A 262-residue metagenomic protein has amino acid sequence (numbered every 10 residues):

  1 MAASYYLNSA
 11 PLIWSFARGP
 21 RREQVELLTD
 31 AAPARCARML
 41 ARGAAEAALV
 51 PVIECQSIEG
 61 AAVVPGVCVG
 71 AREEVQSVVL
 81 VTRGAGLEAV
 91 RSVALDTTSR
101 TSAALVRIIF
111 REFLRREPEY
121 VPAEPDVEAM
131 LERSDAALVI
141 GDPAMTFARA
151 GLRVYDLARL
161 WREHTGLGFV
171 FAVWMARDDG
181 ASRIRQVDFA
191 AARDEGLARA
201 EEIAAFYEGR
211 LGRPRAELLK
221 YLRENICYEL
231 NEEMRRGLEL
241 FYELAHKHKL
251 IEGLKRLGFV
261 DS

Functional and structural regions predicted by a protein language model:
M1-R18, R22-E23, D30, Q76-M130 (+1 more regions): Bilobed "Venus flytrap"/periplasmic-binding protein-like clamshell domains and structurally analogous long
S15-G19, T29-A48, A103-I109, E124-R149: Short helices/loops that flank or line small-molecule/ion binding pockets
R22-G86, A104-L105: Glycine/small-residue-rich interface belts in oligomeric ring/scaffold proteins and their assembly partners
Q76, A89, R133, G168-V170 (+1 more regions): A generic structural signal for well-ordered coil/turn residues at beta-strand boundaries that shape enzyme active-site
G86-R91, H246-R256: Immediate post-signal peptide segment of exported/extracytoplasmic ligand-binding proteins
P122-Y207: Pocket-lining segment of extracytoplasmic ligand-binding domains
G180-L244, H248: Secondary-structure end/capping motifs
